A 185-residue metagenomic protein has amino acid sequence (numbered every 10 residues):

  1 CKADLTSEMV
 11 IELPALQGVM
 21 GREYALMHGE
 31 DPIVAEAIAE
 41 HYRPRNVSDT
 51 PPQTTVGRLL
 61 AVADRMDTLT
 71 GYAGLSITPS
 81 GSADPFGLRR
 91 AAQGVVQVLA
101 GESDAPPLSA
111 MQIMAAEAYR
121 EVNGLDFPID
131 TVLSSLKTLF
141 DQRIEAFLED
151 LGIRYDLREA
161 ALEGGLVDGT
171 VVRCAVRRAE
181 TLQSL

Functional and structural regions predicted by a protein language model:
K2-L185: Amphipathic alpha-helical "coupling" segments that flank catalytic cores
